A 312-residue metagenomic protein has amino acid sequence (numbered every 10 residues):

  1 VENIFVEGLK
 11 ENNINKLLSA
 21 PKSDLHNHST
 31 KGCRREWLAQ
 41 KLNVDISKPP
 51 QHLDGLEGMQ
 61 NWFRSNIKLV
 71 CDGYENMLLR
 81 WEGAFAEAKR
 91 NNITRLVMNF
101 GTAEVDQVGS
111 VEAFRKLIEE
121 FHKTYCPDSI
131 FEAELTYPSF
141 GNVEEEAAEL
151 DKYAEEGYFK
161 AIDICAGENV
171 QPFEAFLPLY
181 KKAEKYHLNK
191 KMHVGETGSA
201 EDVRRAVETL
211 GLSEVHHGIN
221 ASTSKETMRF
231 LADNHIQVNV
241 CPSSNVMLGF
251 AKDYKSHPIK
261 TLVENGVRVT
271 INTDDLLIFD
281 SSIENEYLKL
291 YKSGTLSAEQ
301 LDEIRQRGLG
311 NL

Functional and structural regions predicted by a protein language model:
V1-L188, T197-R205, T209-E214, N220-Q237 (+1 more regions): Metal-cofactor-binding active-site regions of metalloenzymes
K190-M192: Conserved hydrophobic beta-strand within the GNAT/NAT acetyltransferase core sheet that lines the active-site cleft
